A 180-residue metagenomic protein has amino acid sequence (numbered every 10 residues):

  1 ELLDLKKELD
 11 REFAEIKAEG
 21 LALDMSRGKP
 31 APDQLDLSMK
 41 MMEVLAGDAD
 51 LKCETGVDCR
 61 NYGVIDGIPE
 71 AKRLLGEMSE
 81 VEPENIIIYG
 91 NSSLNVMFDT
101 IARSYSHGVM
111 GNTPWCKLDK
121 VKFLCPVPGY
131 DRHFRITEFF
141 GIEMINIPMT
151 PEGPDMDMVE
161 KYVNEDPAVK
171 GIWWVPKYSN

Functional and structural regions predicted by a protein language model:
E1-D66, G76-E77: N-terminal "arm"/small-domain region of PLP-dependent enzymes with the aminotransferase-like
V57-N180: Conserved core of the PLP fold type I
